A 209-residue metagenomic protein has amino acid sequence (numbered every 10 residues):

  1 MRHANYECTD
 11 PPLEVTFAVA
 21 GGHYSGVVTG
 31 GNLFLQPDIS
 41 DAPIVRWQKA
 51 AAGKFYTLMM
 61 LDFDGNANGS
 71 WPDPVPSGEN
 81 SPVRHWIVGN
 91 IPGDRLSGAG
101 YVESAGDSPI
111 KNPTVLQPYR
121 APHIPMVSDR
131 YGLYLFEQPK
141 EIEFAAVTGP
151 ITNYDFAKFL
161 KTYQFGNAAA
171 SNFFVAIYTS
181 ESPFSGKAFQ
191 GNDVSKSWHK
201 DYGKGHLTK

Functional and structural regions predicted by a protein language model:
M1-K209: N-terminus-centered regions that define maturation/targeting leaders and the start of the first functional domain
